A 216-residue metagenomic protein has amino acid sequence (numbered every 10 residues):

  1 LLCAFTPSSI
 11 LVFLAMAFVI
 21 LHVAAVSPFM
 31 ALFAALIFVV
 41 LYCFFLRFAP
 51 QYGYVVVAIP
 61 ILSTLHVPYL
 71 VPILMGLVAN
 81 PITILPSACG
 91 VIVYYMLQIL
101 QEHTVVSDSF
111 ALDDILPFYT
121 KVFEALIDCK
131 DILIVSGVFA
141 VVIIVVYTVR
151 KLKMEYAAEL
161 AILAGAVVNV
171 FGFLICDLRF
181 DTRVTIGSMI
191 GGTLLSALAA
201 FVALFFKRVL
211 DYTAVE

Functional and structural regions predicted by a protein language model:
L1-M16, V23: Hydrophobic transmembrane alpha-helices
L2-C3, V40-F48, V145-L152: C-terminal ends of transmembrane helices
S8-F13, S27-A34, P50-Y54, Y69-P72 (+3 more regions): Short, aromatic-rich membrane-interface segments at the entry and exit of alpha-helical transmembrane domains
H22-L36, D128-G137: Structural signature of hydrophobic alpha-helical transmembrane segments
A35-L77, T83: Hydrophobic alpha-helical segments and helix pairs
L62, V71-D181: Generic multipass alpha-helical transmembrane bundles of integral membrane proteins
M189-A199: Small-residue-rich transmembrane alpha-helices that serve as helix-helix interface/gating elements in multipass
V202-E216: Membrane-interface capping segments at transmembrane-helix boundaries
